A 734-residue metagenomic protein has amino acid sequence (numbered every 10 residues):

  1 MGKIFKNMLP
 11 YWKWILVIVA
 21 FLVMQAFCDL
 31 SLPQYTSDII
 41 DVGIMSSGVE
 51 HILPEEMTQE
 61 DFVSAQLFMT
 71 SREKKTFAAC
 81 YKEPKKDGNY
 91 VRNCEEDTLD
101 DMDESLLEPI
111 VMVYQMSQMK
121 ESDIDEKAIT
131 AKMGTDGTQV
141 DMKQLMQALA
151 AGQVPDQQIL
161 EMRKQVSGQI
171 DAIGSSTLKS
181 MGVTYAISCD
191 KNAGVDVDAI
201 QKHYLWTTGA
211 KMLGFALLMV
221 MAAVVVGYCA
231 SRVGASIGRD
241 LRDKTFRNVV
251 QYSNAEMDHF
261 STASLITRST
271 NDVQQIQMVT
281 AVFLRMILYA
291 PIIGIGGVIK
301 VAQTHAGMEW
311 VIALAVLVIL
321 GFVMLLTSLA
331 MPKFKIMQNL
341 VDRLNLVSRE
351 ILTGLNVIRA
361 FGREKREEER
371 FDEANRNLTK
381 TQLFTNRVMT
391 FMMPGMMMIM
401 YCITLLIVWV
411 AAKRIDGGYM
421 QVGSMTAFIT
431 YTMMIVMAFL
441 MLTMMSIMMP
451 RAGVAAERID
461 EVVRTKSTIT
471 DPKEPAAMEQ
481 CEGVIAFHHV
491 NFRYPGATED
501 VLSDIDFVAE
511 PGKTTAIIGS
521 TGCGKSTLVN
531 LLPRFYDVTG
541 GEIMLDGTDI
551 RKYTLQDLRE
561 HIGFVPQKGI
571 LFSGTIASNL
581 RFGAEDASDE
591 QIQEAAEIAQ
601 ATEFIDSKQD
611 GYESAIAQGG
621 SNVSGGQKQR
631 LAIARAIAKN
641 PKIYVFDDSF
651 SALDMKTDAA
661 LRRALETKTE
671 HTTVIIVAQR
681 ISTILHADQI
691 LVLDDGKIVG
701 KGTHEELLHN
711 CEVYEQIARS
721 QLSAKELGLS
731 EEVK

Functional and structural regions predicted by a protein language model:
M1-L32, T36-M212, L218, A222 (+11 more regions): Membrane-integrated ABC transporters
P10-W12, L145, V154-P155, M162 (+10 more regions): An intracellular "coupling" helix at the cytosolic face of ABC transporter transmembrane type-1 domains
I15, H51, Q66-M69, C80-L107 (+2 more regions): ABC-type nucleotide-binding domain
C28-I44, F215-T262, I266, T270 (+9 more regions): Juxtamembrane helix-loop junctions of ABC transporter transmembrane domains
I44-H51, Q59-F62, T70, A150 (+11 more regions): Short intracellular "coupling" helices and adjacent cytoplasmic loop segments at the cytosolic face of multi-pass
S46, T353, E369, T432-A497 (+3 more regions): ABC transporter TMD-NBD coupling linker
G296, K300-L317, G321, T327 (+2 more regions): Helix-loop-helix
